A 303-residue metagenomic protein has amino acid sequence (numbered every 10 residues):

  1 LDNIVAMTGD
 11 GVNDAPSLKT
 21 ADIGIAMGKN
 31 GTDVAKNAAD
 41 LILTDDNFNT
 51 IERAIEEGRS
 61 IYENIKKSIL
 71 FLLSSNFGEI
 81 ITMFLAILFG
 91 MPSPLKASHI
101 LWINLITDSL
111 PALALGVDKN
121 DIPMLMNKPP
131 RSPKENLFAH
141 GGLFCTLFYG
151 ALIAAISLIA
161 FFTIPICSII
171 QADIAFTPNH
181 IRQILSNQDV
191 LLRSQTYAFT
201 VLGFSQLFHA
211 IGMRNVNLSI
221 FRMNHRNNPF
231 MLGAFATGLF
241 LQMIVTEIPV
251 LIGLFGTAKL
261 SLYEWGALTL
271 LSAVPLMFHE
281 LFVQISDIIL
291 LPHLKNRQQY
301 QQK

Functional and structural regions predicted by a protein language model:
L1-A15, K19-I23, I65, I87-G90 (+3 more regions): Cytosolic catalytic headpiece
L1-A6, G28-L218: Membrane-embedded transport module
I103-T107, V201-H209, G238-V245, S272-H279: Alpha-helical transmembrane segments of multi-pass membrane proteins
D121-M124, G212-R222, I248-F255, I285: Juxtamembrane/interfacial segments flanking transmembrane helices
I156-F162, T237-G253: Hydrophobic alpha-helical transmembrane segments in multi-pass integral membrane proteins
R222-F230: Cytoplasmic-side transmembrane-helix entry/capping segments in multi-pass membrane proteins
F230-G238: Small-residue-rich segments of transmembrane alpha-helices in multi-pass membrane proteins, especially helix faces
